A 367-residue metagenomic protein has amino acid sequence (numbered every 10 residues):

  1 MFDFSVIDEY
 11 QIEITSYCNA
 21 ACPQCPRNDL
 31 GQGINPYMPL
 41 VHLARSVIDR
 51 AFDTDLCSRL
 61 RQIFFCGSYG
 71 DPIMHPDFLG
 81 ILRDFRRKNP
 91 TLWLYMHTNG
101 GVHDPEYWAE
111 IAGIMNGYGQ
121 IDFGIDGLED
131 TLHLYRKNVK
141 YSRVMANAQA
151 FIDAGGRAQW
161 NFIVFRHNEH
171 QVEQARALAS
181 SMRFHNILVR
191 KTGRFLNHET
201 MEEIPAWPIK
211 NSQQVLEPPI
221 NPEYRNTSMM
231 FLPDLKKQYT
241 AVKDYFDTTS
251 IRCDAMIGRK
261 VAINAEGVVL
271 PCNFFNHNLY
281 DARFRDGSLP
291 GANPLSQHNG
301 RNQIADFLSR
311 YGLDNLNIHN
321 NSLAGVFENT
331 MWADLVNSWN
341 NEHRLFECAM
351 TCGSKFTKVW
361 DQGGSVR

Functional and structural regions predicted by a protein language model:
M1-Q120, L134-N138, S142, L196 (+2 more regions): Conserved alpha-helical substructure of the radical SAM core
S5, E13, N28, G33-R45 (+3 more regions): Radical SAM enzyme [4Fe-4S]-AdoMet core and its adjacent flexible, acidic and glycine-rich loops/tails across
I12, S16-N19, D247, E342 (+1 more regions): Processing junctions and N-termini across compartments
C18, C22-C25, C253, C272 (+1 more regions): Short cysteine clusters
F52, L82, Q149-I152, R176 (+1 more regions): Non-transmembrane alpha-helical segments in soluble domains of secreted/periplasmic/extracellular proteins
G300-R367: Cysteine/selenocysteine-centered motifs that mediate thiol-based redox chemistry or coordinate metal-sulfur cofactors
